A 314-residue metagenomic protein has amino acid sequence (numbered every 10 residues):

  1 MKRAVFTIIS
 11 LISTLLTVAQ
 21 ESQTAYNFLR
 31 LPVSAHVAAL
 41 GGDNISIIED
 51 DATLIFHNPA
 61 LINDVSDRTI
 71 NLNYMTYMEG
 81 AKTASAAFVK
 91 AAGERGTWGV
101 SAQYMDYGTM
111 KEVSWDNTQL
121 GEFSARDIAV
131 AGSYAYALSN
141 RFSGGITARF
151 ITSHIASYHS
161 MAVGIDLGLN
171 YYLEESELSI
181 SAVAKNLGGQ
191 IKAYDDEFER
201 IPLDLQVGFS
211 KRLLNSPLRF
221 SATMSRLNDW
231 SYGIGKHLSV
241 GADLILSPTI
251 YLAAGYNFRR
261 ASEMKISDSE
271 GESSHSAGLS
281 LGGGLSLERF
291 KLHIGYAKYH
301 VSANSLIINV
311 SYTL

Functional and structural regions predicted by a protein language model:
K2-S10: Sec-dependent signal peptide recognition, specifically the positively charged N-region followed immediately by
S10-L11, S66: Short, linear, compositionally biased motifs with a strong N-terminal bias
Q20-L314: Subset of outer-membrane beta-barrel
